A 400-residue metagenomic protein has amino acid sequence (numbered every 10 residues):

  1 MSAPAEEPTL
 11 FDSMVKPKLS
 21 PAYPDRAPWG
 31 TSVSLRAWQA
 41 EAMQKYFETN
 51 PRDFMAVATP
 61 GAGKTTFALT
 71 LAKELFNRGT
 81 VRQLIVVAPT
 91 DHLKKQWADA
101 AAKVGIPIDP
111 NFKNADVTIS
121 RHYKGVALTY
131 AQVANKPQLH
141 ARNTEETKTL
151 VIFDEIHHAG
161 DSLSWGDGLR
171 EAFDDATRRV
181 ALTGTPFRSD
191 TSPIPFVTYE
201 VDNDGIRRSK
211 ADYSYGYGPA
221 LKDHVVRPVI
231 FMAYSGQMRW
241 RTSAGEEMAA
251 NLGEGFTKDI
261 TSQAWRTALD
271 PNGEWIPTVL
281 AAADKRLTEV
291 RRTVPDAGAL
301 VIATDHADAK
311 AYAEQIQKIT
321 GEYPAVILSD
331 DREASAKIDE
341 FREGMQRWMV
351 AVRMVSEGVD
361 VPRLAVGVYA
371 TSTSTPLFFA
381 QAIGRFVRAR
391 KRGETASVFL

Functional and structural regions predicted by a protein language model:
M14-V57: Conserved pre-motif I regulatory segment
G30, T191-D296: Interdomain helical connector at the RecA1-RecA2 junction of SF1/SF2 helicase-like NTPases
T49-M55, R82-Q83, P295-G298, Q346-R347: Pre-Walker A (Motif I) flank of P-loop NTPase domains
P60, T65-A72, T80-K103, T304-A309: Conserved Walker A/P-loop ATP-binding site and its immediately adjacent core in helicase/helicase-like ATPase domains
A101-L139: Inter-Walker segment of RecA-like/P-loop motor cores
Y130-Q132, A141-R188: SF2 helicase catalytic motif II
T304-L328: Conserved helicase motor "Helicase C" RecA-like lobe of SF1/SF2 P-loop NTPases
Y323-L400: Conserved RecA-like P-loop NTPase helicase motor core
